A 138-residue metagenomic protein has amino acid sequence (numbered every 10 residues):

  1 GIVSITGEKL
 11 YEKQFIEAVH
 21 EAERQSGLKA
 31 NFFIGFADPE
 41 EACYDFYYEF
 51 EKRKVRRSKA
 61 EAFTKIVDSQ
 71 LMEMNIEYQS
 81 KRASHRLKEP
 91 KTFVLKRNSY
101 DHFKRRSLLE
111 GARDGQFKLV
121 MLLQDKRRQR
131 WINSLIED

Functional and structural regions predicted by a protein language model:
G1-D138: AMP-binding adenylation
